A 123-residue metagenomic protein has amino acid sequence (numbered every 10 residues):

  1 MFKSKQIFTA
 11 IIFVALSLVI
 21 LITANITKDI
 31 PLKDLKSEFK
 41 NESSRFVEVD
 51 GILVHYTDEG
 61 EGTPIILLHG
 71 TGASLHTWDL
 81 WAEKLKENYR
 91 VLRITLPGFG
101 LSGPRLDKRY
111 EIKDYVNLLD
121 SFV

Functional and structural regions predicted by a protein language model:
F2-T63, N88-Y89: Alpha/beta-hydrolase fold catalytic core
S4-K5, W78-L80, P104-R105, V123: Short amphipathic alpha-helical segments
A10, P64, A82-E83, K108-K113 (+1 more regions): Alpha-helix termini
E42, T77-L80, K84, D114-F122: Alpha-helical elements of Rossmann-like donor-binding domains used by nucleotide-donor carbohydrate transfer enzymes
V49-D50, T57, L96-V123: Active-site loop/oxyanion-hole signature of alpha/beta-hydrolase fold enzymes
I52, T57-L101: Conserved HGGG/HGGXW glycine-rich cap/lid loop of the alpha/beta-hydrolase fold
